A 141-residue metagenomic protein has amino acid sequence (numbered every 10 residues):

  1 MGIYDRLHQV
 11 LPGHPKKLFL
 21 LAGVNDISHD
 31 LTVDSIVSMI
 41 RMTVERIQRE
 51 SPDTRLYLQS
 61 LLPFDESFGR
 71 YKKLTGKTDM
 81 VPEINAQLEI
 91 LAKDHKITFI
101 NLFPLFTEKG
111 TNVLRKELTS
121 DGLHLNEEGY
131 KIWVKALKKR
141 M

Functional and structural regions predicted by a protein language model:
M1-G2: Short, solvent-exposed loop/turn elements at domain surfaces
D5-M141: Alpha-helical cap/lid subdomain in secreted, periplasmic, or secretory-pathway luminal O-acyl-processing enzymes
